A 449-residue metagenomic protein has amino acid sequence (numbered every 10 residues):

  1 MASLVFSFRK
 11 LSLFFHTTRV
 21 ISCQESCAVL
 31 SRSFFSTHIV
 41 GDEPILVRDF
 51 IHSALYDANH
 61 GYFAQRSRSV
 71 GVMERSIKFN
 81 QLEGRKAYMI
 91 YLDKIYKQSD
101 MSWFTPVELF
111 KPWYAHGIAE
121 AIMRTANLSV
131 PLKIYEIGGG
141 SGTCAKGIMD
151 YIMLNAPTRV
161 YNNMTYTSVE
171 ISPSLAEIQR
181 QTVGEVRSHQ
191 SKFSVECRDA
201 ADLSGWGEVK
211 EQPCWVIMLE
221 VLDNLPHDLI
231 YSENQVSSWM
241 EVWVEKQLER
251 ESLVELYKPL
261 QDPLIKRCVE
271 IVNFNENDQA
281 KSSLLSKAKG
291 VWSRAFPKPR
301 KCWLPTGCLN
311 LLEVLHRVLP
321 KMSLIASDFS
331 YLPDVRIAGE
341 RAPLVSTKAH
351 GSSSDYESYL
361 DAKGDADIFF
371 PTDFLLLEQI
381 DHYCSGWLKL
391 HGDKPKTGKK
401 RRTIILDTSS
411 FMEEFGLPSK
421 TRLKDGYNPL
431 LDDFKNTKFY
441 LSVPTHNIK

Functional and structural regions predicted by a protein language model:
A2-Y135, S141-C214, I230, L375 (+1 more regions): Rossmann-like AdoMet
G71-F104, E249-W292: Charged, glycine/proline-rich intrinsically disordered loops and linkers
F104-L109, N277-K449: Long, Lys/Arg- and hydrophobic-enriched amphipathic alpha-helices
I134-E136, S168, W215-M218, S323-D328 (+1 more regions): A structural signal for short, well-ordered beta-strand segments and their strand-loop junctions that often border
K146, P226-D228, R336-I337: Short glycine-/acidic-enriched loop or helix-start segments at secondary-structure transitions that form or flank
A201-W206, K210-Q235, K298-T306, N310 (+1 more regions): A short SAM/SAH-binding and catalytic strip from SAM-dependent methyltransferases
W215-S283, P343-K348: A mobile, often basic/glycine-rich helix-loop segment that functions as the active-site lid/recognition loop
